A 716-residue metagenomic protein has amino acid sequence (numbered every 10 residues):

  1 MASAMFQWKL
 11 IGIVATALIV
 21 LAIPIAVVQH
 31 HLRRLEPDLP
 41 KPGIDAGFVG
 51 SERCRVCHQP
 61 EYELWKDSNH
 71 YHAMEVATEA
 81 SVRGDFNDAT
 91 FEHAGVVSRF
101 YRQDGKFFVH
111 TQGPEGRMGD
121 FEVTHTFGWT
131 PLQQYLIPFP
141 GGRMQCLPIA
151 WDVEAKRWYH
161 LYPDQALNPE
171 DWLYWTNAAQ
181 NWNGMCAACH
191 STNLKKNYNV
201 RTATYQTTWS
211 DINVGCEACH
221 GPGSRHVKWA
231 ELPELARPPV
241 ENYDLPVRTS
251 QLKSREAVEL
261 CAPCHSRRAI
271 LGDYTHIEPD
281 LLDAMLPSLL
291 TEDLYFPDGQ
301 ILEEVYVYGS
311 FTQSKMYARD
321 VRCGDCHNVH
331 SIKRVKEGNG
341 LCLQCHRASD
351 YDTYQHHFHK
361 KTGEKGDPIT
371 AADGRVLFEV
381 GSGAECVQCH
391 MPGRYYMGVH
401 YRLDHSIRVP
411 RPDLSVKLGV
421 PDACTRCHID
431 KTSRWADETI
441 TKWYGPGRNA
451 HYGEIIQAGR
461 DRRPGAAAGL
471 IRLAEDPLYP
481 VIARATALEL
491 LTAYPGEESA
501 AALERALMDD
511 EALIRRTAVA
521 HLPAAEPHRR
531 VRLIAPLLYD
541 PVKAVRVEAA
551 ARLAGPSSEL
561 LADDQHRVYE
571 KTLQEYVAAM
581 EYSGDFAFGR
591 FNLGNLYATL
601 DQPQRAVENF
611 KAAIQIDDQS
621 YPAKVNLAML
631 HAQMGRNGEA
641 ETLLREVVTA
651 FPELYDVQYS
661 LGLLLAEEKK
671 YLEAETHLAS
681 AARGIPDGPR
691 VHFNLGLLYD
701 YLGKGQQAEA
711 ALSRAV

Functional and structural regions predicted by a protein language model:
R33-P37, D45, E52, P60-G128 (+7 more regions): Primarily the internal scaffold of c-type cytochrome electron-transfer domains, especially repeated/multiheme c-type
Y452, R484, R515, R546-V547: Residue-level detector of extended alpha-helical repeat arrays and alpha-solenoid scaffolds
P464-A474, G496-M508, E526-L538, E559-V577: Amphipathic alpha-helical scaffolding segments comprising HEAT/armadillo-like alpha-solenoid repeats
Y494, D509, A525, D540 (+4 more regions): Structural marker of alpha-solenoid helical repeat scaffolds
E497-E498, H528-V531, Q565-V577, L600-A612 (+5 more regions): Structural signature of tandem alpha-helical TPR/SEL1-like repeats, specifically the intra-repeat loop/turn
A512, K543, A587-F588, Y621-P622 (+2 more regions): Helix-start (N-cap) detector for alpha-helical repeat units in TPR-like alpha-solenoids, especially tetratricopeptide
